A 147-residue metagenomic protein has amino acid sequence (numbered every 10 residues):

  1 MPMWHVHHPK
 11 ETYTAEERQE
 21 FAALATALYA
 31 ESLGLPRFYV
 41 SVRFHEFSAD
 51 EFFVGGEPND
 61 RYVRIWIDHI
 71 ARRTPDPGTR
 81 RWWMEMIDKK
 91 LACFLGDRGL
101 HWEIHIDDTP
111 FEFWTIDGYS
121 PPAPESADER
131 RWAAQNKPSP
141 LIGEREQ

Functional and structural regions predicted by a protein language model:
M1-Q147: A domain-level signal for the structural core that forms small-molecule/cofactor-binding pockets and catalytic centers
